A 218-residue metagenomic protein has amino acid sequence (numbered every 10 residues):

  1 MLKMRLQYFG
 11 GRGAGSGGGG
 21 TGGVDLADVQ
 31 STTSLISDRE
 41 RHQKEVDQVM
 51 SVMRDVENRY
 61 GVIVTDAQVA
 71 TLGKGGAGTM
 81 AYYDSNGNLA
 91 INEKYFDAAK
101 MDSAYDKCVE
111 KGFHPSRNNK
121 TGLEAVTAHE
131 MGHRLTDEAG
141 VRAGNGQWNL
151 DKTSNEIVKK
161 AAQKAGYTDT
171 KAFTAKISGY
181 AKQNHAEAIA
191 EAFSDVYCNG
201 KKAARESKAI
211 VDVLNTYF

Functional and structural regions predicted by a protein language model:
L2-G18: Short, low-complexity export/processing leader segments characterized by acidic and small residues
G19-D55, R59-F218: Active-site-flanking segments in enzyme catalytic domains
